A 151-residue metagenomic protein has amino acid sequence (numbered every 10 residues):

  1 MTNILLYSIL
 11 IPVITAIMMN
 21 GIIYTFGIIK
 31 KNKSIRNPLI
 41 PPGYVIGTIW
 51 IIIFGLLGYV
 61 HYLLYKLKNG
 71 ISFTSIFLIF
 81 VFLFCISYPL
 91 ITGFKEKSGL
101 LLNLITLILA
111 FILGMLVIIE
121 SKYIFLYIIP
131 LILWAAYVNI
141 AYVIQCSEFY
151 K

Functional and structural regions predicted by a protein language model:
M1-T2, K66: Short, hydrophobic transmembrane alpha-helix segments
T2-I23: N-terminal signal-anchor transmembrane alpha helix
I4-I11, I71-I79, I124-I129: Interfacial segments of alpha-helical transmembrane regions
A16-Y24, F82-T92, A135-Y142: Transmembrane alpha-helical segments that form the membrane-embedded catalytic/substrate-channel core of multi-pass
M19-I35: Short alpha-helical hairpin
N32-S121, F149: Portal/gating segments that form or line small-molecule/metal binding sites
V117-K151: Terminal transmembrane helical module of multi-pass membrane proteins
